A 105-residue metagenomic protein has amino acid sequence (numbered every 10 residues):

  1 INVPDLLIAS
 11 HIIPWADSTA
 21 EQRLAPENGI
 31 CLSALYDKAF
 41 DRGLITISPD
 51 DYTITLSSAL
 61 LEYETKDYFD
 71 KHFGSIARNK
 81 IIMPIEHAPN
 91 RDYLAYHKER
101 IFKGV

Functional and structural regions predicted by a protein language model:
I1: Internal active-site segments that recognize and position negatively charged phosphoryl groups and nucleotide moieties
P4-L7, I12-V105: A detector for short metal-coordination/catalytic motifs
